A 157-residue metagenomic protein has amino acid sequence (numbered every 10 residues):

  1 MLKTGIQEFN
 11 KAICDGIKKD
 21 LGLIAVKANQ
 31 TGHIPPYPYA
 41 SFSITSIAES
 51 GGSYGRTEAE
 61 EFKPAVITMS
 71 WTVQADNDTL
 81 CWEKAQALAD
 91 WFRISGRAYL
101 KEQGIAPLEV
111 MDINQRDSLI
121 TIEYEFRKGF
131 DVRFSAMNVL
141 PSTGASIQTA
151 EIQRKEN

Functional and structural regions predicted by a protein language model:
M1-R56, Q148-N157: Small/polar-rich, solvent-exposed N-terminal microdomains that initiate assembly or binding
T4-E8, A75, T79-W82: Soluble non-cytosolic domains of exported or imported proteins
S50, T79, N138-S142: Residue-level signal for secondary-structure boundary sites
G52-E61, L119-I120: Short beta-strand/turn micro-motifs at beta-sheet edges
E61-T79, L88, F126-A136: Oligomerization/assembly interface segments of phage tail-like spikes and tubes
K84-F92, I147-Q148: Short amphipathic alpha-helices in soluble, non-transmembrane regions that often serve as interface/regulatory elements
W91-L140: Acidic-leaning, charged glycine-interspersed low-complexity segments
D131-N157: Hydrophobic secondary-structure block in the mid-to-C-terminal portion of proteins
